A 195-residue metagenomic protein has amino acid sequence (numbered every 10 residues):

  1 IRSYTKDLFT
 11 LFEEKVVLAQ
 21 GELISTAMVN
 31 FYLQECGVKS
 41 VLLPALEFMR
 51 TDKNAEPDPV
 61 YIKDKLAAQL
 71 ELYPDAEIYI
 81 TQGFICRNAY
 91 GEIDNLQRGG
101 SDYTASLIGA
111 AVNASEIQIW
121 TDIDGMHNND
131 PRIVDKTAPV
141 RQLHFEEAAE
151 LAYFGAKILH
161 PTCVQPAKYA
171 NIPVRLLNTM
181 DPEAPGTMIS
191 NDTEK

Functional and structural regions predicted by a protein language model:
I1-V164: Nucleotide/pyrophosphate-binding catalytic subdomain
D130, T187-M188: Short, well-ordered secondary-structure micro-motifs
L159, P173-P182: Flexible, glycine/charged-enriched surface loops at secondary-structure junctions
M188-K195: A conserved regulatory-domain signal marking ACT and ACT-like small-molecule sensing domains and adjacent regulatory
